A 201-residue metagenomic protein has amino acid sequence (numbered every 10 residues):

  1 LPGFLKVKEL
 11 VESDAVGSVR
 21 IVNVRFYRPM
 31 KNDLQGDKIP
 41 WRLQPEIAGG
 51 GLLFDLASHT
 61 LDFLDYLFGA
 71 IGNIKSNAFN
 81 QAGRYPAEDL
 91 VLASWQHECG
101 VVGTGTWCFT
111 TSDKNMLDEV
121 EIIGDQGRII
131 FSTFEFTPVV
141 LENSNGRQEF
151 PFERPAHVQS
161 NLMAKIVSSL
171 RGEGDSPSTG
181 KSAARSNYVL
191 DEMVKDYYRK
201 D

Functional and structural regions predicted by a protein language model:
L1-N77, Q81-R84: Predominantly a Rossmann-like dinucleotide-binding segment in NAD(P)-dependent oxidoreductases
F4, T60-L61, Q159-V167, N187-D191: A general structural signal for well-ordered alpha-helical segments in protein cores
K6-E9, F63, L92, K165 (+2 more regions): Alpha-helical elements of Rossmann-like donor-binding domains used by nucleotide-donor carbohydrate transfer enzymes
S13, E98, K165-D201: C-terminal helix-rich "cap/oligomerization" subdomain common to oxidoreductases
W41, P138-V139, G146, N161-M163: Interdomain hinge/lid region at the active-site interface of Rossmann-like NAD(P)-dependent oxidoreductases
A48-F54, Q148-H157: A short glycine-threonine-serine/GTX helix/turn-capping micro-motif
L61-F136, M163-E173: Contiguous beta-strand/loop segments that form the cofactor/metal-binding neighborhood of enzyme cores
P151-A164, S178: Active-site loop of classical SDR/Rossmann-like NAD(P)-dependent oxidoreductases, centered on the catalytic Tyr-X3-Lys
